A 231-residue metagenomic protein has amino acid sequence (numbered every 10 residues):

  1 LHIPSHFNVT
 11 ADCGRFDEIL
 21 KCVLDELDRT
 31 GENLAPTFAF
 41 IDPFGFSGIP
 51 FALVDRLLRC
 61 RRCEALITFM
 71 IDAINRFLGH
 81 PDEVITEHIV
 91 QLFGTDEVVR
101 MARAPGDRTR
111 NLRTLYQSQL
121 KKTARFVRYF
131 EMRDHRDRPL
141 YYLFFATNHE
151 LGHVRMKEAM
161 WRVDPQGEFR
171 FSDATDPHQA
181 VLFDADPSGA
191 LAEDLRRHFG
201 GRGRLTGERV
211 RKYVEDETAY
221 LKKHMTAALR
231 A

Functional and structural regions predicted by a protein language model:
L1-A231: Class I S-adenosyl-L-methionine-dependent methyltransferase catalytic core
